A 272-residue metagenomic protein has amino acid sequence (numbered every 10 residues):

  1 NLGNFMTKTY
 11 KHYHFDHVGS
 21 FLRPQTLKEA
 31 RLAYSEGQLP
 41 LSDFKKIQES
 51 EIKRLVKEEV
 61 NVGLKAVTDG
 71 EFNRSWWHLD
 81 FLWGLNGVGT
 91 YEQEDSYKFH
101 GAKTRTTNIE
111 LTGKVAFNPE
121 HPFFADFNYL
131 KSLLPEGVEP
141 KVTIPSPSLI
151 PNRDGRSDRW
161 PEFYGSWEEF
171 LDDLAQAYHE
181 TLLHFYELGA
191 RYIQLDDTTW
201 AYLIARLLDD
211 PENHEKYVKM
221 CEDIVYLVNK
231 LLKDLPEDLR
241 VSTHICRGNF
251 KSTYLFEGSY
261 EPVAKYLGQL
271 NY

Functional and structural regions predicted by a protein language model:
G3-Y272: Domain-level signal for soluble alpha/beta catalytic cores
